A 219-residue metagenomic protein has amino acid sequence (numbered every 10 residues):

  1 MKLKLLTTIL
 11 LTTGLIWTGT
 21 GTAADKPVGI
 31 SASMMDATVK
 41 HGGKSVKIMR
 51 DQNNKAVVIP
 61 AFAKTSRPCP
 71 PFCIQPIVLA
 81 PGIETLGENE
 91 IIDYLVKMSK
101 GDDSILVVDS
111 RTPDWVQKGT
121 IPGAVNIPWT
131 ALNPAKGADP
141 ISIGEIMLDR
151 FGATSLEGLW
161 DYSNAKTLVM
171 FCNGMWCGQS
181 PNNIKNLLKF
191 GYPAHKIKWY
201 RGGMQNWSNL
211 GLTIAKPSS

Functional and structural regions predicted by a protein language model:
M1-I9: Bacterial N-terminal signal peptides that target proteins for export
T8-I16: Bacterial N-terminal signal peptides
T18-T20: N-terminal signal peptide c-region/cleavage motif recognized by signal peptidases
A23-K118: Flexible, polar/low-complexity N-terminal or interdomain linker segments that lie immediately upstream of folded
I74-K166, P217: Positively charged, proline/Ser/Thr-rich regional signature most characteristic of the Rhodanese/CDC25-like
T112-V116, A131-P134, G174-G178, G203-W207: Solvent-exposed loop/turn segments at secondary-structure junctions within structured extracellular/periplasmic domains
E145-M204: Catalytic cysteine-centered active loop of the rhodanese-like fold, especially the PTP/DSP P-loop
L210-S219: Active-site neighborhoods of enzymes that stabilize oxyanions during catalysis
